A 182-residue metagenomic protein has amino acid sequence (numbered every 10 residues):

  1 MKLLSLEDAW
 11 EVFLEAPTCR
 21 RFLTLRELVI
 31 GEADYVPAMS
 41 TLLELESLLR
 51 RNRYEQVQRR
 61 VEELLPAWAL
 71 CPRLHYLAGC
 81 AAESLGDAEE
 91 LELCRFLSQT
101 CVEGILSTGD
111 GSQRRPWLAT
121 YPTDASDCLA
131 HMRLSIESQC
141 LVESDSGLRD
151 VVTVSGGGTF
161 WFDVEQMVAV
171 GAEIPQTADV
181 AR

Functional and structural regions predicted by a protein language model:
M1-E62, C101-T108, S112-R182: N-terminal alpha-helical interaction modules that lie
L43, L77-C80: "A position-specific structural signal for the A-helix of alpha-solenoid helical repeats
S47-R51, A67, S84: Alpha-helix C-terminal capping/termination sites
V61, L77-A78, L93-S98: "Short basic amphipathic alpha-helical interaction patches in structured regions
A69-C71, G104: Short coil loop/turn residues that delineate tetratricopeptide repeat
P72-L77, L93, G109-G111: Alpha-solenoid helical repeat scaffolds
E83-L106: TPR/TPR-like (Sel1-like) alpha-helical repeat modules
